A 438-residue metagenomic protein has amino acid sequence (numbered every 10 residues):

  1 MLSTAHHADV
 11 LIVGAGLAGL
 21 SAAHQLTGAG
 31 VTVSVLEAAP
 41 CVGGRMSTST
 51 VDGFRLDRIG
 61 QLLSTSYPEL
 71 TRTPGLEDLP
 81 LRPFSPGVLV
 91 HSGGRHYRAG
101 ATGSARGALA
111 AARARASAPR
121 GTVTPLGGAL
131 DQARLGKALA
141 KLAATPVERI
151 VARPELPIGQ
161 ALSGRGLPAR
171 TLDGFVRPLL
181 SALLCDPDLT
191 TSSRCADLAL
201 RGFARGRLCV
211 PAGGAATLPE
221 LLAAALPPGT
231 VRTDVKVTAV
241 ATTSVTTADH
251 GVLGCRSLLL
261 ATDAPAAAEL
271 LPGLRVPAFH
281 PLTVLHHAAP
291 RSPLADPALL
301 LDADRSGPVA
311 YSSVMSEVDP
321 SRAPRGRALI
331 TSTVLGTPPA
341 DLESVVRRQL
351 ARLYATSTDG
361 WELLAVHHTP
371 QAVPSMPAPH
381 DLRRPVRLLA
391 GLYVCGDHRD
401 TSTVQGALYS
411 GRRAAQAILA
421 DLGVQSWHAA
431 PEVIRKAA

Functional and structural regions predicted by a protein language model:
L2, A8-V35: N-terminal Rossmann-like FAD-binding beta1-loop-alpha1 element of flavoenzymes
L2, T238-E343, R352-L353, I434-A437: Mid-domain catalytic core of redox enzymes that form a hydrophobic substrate pocket/lid adjacent to a catalytic redox
L2-S3, P320-A438: Conserved flavin/dinucleotide-binding core of flavoenzymes
T27-V51: Glycine-rich FAD pyrophosphate-binding loop
S47-S66, K137-V147: Glycine-rich active-site loop/strand segments that organize a redox cofactor
Q61-P68, I150-L156, Q160, R165 (+2 more regions): Short beta-strand to alpha-helix junction loop
L70-L189: Mobile amphipathic helical/loop "lid" adjacent to a hydrophobic cofactor/ligand pocket
C195-D249, L253-S257: Helical element adjacent to the flavin cofactor pocket in flavoenzyme catalytic cores
